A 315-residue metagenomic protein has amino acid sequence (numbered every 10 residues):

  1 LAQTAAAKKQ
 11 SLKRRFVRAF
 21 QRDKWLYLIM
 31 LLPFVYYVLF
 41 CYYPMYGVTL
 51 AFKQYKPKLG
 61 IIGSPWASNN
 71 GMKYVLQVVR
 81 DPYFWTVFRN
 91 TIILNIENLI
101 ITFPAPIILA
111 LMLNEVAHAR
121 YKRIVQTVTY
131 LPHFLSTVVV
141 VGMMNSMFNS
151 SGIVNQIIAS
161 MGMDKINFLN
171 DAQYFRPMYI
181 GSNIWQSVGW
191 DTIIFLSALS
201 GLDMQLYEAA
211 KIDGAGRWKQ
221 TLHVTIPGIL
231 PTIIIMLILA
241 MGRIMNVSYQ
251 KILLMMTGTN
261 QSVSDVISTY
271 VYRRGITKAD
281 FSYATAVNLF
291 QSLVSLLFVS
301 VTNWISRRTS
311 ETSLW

Functional and structural regions predicted by a protein language model:
L1-A19: Short, Lys/Arg-rich, polar N-terminal cytosolic tail immediately upstream of the first transmembrane signal-anchor
A19-W315: A structural signal for multi-pass alpha-helical bundles of membrane permease subunits that mediate small-molecule
